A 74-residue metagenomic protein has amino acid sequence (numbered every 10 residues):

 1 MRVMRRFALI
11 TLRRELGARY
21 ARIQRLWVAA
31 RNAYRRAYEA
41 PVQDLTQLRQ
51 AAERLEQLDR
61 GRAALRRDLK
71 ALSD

Functional and structural regions predicted by a protein language model:
R2-V28: Short, charge/polar-rich alpha-helical segments
V28-N32, R36: Extended, non-membrane alpha-helical segments enriched in charged/polar residues
R36-T46: Charged, low-complexity interaction regions
L45-E56: Short, charged, amphipathic alpha-helical segments
R54-D74: Amphipathic alpha-helical coiled-coil segments
